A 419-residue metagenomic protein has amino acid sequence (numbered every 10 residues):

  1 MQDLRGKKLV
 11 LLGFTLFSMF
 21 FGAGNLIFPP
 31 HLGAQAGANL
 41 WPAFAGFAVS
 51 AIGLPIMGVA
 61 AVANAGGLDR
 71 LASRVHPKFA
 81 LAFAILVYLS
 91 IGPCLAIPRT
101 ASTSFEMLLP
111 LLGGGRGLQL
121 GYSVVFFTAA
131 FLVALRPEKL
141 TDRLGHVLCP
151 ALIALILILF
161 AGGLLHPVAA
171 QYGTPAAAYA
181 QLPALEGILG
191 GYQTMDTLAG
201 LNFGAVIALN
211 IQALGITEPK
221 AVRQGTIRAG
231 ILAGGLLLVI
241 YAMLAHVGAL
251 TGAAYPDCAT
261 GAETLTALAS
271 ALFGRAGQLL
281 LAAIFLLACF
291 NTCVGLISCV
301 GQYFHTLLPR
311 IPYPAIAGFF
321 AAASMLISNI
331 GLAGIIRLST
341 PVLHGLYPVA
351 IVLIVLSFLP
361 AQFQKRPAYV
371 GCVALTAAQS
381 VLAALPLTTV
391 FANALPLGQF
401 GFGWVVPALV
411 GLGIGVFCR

Functional and structural regions predicted by a protein language model:
L11-F21, G162-A169, A177-L244, L280-A288 (+2 more regions): Hydrophobic, membrane-embedded alpha-helices of multi-pass small-molecule transporters
H31, K78-G113, C289-T306, G331: Hydrophobic transmembrane alpha-helices that form the core helical bundles of multi-pass secondary transporters
G53, M57, A151-G163, I227-G252 (+1 more regions): Selective recognition of specific alpha-helical transmembrane segments in multi-pass small-molecule
V62-R70, F127-L148, A213-I216, M325-L338 (+1 more regions): Membrane-water interface regions at transmembrane-helix termini and the short interhelical loops of multi-pass membrane
D69-S73, I240-F290, P341: TM-loop-TM module centered on a large, flexible mid-protein loop between adjacent transmembrane helices in multi-pass
P93, I97, I153-A180, T197-L198 (+3 more regions): Hydrophobic alpha-helical segments and their helix-loop junctions in multi-pass secondary transporters
L135-G163, S339-I351, V370-A377: Membrane-interface loop-to-helix entry segments
I351-G413: C-terminal membrane-solvent junction of multi-pass transporters and transport-like membrane proteins
